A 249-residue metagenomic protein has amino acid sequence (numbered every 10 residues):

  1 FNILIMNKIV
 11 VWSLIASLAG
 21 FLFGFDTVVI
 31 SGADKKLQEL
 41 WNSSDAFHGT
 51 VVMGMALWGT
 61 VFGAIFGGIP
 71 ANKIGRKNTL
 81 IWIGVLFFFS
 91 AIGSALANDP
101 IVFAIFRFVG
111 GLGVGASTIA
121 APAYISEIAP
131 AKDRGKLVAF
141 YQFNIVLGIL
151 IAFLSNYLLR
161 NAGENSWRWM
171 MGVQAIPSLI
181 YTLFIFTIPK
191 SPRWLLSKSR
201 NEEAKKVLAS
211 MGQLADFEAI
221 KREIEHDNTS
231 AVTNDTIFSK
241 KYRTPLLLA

Functional and structural regions predicted by a protein language model:
N2-A249: Transmembrane-helix signature of 12-pass secondary carriers
